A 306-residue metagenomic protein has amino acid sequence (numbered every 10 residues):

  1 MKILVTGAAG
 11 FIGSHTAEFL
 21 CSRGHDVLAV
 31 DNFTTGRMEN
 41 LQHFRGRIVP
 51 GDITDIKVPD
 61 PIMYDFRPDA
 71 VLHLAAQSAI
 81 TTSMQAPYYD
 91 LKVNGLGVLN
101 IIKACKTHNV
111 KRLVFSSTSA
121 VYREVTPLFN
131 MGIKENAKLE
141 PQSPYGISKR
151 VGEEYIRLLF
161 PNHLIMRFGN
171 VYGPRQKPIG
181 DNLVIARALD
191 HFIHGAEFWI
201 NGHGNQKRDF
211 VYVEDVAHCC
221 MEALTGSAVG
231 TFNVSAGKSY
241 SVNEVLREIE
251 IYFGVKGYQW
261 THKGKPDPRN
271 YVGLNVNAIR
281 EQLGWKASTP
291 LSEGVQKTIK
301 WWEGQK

Functional and structural regions predicted by a protein language model:
M1-V171: N-terminal Rossmann-like NAD(P)+-binding domain of SDR-like oxidoreductases, especially those catalyzing
G36, T54, Q85, V93-L96 (+7 more regions): Residue-level signal for the nucleotide or nucleotide-sugar donor/cofactor binding architecture
K57, D69, T81, Y88 (+7 more regions): Residues in well-ordered alpha-helical elements
E124-T126, P174-Q176, N270: Short beta-loop-alpha junction of Rossmann-like oxidoreductase domains
V151, Y155-L159, A188, V245 (+1 more regions): Hydrophobic alpha-helix immediately C-terminal to the catalytic Tyr-X-X-X-Lys motif of short-chain
D190-K306: C-terminal substrate-binding subdomain of Rossmann-fold SDR/epimerase-dehydratase oxidoreductases
